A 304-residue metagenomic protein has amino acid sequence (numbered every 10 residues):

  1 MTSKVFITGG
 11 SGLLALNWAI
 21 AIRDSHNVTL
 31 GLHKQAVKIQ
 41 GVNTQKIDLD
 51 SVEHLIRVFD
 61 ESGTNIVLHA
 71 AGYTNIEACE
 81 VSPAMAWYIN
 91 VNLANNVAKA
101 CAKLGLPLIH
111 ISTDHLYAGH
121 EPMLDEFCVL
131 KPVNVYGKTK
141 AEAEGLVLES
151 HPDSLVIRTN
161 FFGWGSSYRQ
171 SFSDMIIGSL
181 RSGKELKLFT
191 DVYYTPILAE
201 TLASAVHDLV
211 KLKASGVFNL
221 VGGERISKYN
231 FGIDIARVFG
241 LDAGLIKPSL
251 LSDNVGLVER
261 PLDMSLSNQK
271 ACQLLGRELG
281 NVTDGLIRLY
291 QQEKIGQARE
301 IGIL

Functional and structural regions predicted by a protein language model:
K4-R23: N-terminal Rossmann NAD(P)H-binding glycine-rich loop of SDR-like oxidoreductase domains
T8, L188-Y193, F218-I226, L274: Glycine-rich Rossmann NAD(P)(H)-binding loop
L49-I89: NAD(P)H-binding glycine-rich loop region in Rossmannoid oxidoreductase-like domains and their noncatalytic homologs
V81-I109: NAD(P)-cofactor binding segment of oxidoreductase domains
Y88, N92-L93, K103, L116-I157 (+1 more regions): Catalytic helix-loop patch of NAD(P)-dependent Rossmann-fold dehydrogenases
G145-Y194, T201: NAD(P)-dependent short-chain dehydrogenase/reductase
A205, L212-G256, Q297-L304: Mid/C-terminal beta-alpha module of Rossmann-like enzyme folds, strongest in SDR-family dehydrogenases/epimerases
S227-I233, L250-L289, E293-G302: Conserved C-terminal active-site "lid" loop/helix of NAD(P)H-dependent oxidoreductases that clamps the redox cofactor
